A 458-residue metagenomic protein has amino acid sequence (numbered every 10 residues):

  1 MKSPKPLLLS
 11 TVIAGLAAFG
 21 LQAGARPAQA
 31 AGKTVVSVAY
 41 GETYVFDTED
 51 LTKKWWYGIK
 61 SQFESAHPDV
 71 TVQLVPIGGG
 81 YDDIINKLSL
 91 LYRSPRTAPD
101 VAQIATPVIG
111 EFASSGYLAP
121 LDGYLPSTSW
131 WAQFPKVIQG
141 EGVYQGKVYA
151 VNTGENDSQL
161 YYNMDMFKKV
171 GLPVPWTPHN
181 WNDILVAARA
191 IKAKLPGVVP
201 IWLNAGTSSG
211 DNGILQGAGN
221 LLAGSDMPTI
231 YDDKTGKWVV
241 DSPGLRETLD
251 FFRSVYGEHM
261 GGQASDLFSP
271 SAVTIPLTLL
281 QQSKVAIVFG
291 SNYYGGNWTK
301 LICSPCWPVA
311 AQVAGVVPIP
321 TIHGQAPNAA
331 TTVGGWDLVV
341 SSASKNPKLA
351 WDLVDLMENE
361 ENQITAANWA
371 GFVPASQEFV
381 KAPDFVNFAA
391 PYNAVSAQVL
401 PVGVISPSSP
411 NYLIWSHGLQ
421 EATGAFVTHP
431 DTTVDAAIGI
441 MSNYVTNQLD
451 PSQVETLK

Functional and structural regions predicted by a protein language model:
R26-S114, T128-W130, V174, L349 (+4 more regions): Conserved N-terminal structural module of periplasmic/extracytoplasmic solute-binding proteins
G32-T34, V170, G257-G262, I302-G371: Extracytoplasmic/periplasmic substrate-recognition and gating elements
P76-K87, H179-L185, S265-Q281: Short helix-initiation/N-cap motifs at beta->coil->alpha
I85, T106-Q159, L185, A311-I319 (+2 more regions): Hinge/lid segment of periplasmic solute-binding proteins
A98-D100, W130-M166, V199, Q325-T331 (+1 more regions): A structural signal for short loop-to-beta-strand junctions that line the ligand-binding cleft of periplasmic/secreted
Q145-T153, S158, D183-W238, G244: Extracytoplasmic/periplasmic solute-binding protein
A187-R189, D233-S269, G315, I319-I322: Glycine-centered hinge/linker elements that transmit conformational signals in sensory and ligand-binding systems
Q312-I319, A367-E421, A425, V454-K458: Long, aromatic- and glycine/proline-rich binding clefts that accommodate carbohydrate-like moieties
